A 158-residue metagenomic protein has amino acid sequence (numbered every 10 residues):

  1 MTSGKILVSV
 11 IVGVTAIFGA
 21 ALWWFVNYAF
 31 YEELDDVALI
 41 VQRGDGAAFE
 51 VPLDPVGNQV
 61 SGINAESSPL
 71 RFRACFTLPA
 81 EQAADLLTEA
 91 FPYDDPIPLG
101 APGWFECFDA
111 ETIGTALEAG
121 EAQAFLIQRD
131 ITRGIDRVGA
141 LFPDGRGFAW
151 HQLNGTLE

Functional and structural regions predicted by a protein language model:
T2-L86: N-terminal export/targeting and maturation segments
G13-V14, A74-L78, C107, V138 (+1 more regions): Generic structural hydrophobic/aromatic packing signal, biased to beta-strands
A20-A21, A101, G147: Intrinsically disordered regions, especially transient/low-confidence alpha-helical propensity segments and coil-helix
W23-W24, W104, W150: A residue-identity detector for tryptophan
V26-N27, C107, L153: Enriched - but not universal
Q59-Q128: Mature extracytoplasmic domains of secretory-pathway proteins
R129-E158: Extracytoplasmic/periplasmic C-terminal soluble domains
